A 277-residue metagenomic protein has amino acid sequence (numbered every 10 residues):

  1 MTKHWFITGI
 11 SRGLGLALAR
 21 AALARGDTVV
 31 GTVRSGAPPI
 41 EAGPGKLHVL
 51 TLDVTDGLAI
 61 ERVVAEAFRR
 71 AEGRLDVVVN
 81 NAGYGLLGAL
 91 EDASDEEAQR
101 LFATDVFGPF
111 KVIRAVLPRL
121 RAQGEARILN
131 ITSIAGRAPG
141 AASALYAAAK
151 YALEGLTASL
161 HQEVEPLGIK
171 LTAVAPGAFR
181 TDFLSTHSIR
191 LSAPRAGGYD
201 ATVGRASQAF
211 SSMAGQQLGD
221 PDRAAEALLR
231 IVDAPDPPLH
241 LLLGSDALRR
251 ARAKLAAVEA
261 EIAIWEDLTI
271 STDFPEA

Functional and structural regions predicted by a protein language model:
S11-R12: Conserved glycine-rich cofactor-binding loop
L52-R62, D95-E96: The beta1-alpha1 cofactor-binding region of Rossmann-like NAD(H)/NADP(H)-dependent oxidoreductases
A89-L90, E97-Q99: Substrate-binding pocket helix/loop in short-chain dehydrogenase/reductase
E91, A138-L145: Active-site loop immediately N-terminal to the catalytic Tyr-X3-Lys motif of short-chain dehydrogenase/reductase
I113, A149: Active-site helix of classical SDR
S133: Residue(s) in the substrate-gating loop at a strand-loop-helix junction that position the organic substrate next
P166-P237: SDR active-site lid
